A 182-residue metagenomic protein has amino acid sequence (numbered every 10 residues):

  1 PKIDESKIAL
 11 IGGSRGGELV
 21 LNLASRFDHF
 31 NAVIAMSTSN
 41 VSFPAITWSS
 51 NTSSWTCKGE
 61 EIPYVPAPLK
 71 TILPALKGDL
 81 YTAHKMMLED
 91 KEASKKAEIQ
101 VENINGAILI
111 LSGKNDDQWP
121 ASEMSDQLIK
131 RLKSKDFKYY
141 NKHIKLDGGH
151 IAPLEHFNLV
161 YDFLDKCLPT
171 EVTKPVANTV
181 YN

Functional and structural regions predicted by a protein language model:
P1-I62, E123: Primarily recognizes the serine-hydrolase "nucleophile elbow" in alpha/beta-hydrolase and SGNH/GDSL folds
K2, E98-N103, K135: Surface-exposed acidic, glycine-flexible loop patches that form ligand/cofactor-binding and adhesion interfaces
L23-S25, V101-A107, S125, V160: Long alpha-helical scaffolds
I34, L109-L111, I144: Hydrophobic/aromatic beta-strand patches that form the interior of the parallel beta-sheet core in alpha/beta enzyme
P44-I99: Mobile cap/lid helix-loop segments that gate and shape the active-site cleft of serine hydrolases
I104, I110-S112, D116: Short beta-strand/loop motif that positions the catalytic acidic residue of the alpha/beta-hydrolase fold
N115-W119, I151: Acidic catalytic loop of the alpha/beta-hydrolase fold
E123-N182: C-terminal catalytic histidine-bearing segment of alpha/beta-hydrolase fold enzymes
